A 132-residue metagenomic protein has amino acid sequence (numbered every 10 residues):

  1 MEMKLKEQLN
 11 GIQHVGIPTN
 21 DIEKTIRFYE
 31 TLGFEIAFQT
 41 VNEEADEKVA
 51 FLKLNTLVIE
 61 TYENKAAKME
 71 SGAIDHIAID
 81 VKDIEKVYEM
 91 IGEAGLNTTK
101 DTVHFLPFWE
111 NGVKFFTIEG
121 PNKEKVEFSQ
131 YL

Functional and structural regions predicted by a protein language model:
M1-E23, I74-I77, S129: N-terminal beta-strand motif that seeds the catalytic metal site of vicinal oxygen chelate
E2-K6, G92-L132: Vicinal oxygen chelate
L9, I17-V58: Core segments of cupin and vicinal oxygen chelate
Q39-N42, N64-K65, V103-F108: Short, solvent-exposed loop/turn elements at beta->coil junctions and helix N-caps that rim active or binding pockets
K48-A50, D75, G112-F116: Short beta-strand micro-motifs in enzyme catalytic cores
A67-S71: A short local loop/turn or secondary-structure capping micro-motif enriched for an aromatic residue
E85-M90: Short amphipathic alpha-helices within nucleic acid-binding modules
